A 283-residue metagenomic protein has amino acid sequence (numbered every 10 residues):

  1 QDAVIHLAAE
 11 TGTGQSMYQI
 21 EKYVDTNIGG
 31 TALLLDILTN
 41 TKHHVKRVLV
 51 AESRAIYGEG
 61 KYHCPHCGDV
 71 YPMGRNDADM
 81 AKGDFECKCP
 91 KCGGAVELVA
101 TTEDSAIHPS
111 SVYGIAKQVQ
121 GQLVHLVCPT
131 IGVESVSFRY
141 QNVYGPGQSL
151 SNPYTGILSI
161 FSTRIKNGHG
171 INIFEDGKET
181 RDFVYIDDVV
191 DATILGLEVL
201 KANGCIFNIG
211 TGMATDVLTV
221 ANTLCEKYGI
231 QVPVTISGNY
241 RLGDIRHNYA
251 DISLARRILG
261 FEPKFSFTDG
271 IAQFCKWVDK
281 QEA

Functional and structural regions predicted by a protein language model:
Q1-Q141: N-terminal Rossmann-like NAD(P)+-binding domain of SDR-like oxidoreductases, especially those catalyzing
G14, A32, G60, A116 (+4 more regions): Gly/Ser/Thr-rich beta-alpha loop segments that engage phosphate groups in nucleotides
L49-E52, S137-G145, E175, I206-T211: Short beta-strand segments
E59-C64, Q148-N152, V220-A221, T235 (+1 more regions): Short aromatic-enriched loop/helix-cap "lid" or pocket-rim segments at secondary-structure transitions that line
P109-A116, Y140, L150, Y154-L158 (+1 more regions): The catalytic Tyr-centered alpha-helix of NAD(P)H-dependent dehydrogenases
V119, L123-V127, I157, F161 (+2 more regions): Hydrophobic alpha-helix immediately C-terminal to the catalytic Tyr-X-X-X-Lys motif of short-chain
I165-A283: C-terminal substrate-binding subdomain of Rossmann-fold SDR/epimerase-dehydratase oxidoreductases
